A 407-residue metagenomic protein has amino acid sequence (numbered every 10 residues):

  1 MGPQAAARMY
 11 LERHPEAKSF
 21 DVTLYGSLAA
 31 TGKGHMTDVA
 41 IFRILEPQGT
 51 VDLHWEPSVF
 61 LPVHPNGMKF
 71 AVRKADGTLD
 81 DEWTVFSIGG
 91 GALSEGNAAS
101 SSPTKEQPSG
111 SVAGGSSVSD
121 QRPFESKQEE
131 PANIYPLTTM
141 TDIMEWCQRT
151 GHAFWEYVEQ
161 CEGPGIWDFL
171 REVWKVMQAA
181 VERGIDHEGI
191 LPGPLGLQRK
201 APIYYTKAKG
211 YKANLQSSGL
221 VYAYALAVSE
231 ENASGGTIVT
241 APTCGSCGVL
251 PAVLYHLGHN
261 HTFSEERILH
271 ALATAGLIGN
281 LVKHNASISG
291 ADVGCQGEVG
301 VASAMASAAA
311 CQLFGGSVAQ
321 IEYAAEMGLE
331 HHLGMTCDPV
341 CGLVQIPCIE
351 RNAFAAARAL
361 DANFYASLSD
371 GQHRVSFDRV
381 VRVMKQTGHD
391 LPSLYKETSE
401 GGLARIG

Functional and structural regions predicted by a protein language model:
M1, V239-S246, G290-A302, C348-N352: Active-site nucleophile and cofactor-binding loops and adjacent substrate-binding regions of central metabolic enzymes
G2-R13, P251-T262, S307-G315: Alpha-helical support elements that line or immediately flank enzyme active sites and cofactor-binding pockets
Q4-R8, H14-L24, H35, G49 (+8 more regions): Non-transmembrane, aqueous-exposed alpha-helical and coiled segments at domain scale
Q48-G210, L220: C-terminal regulatory domains involved in ligand/effector binding and gene-expression control
P164-T262, E266-G290, G294, G402-G407: Accessory "access/gating" subregions that flank catalytic or transport cores
A223, A227, G248-G258, A273-L281 (+3 more regions): Contiguous, well-ordered alpha-helical segments that form the cores/surfaces of helical PPI scaffolds
A310-G407: Functionally critical mobile loop/hinge segments
